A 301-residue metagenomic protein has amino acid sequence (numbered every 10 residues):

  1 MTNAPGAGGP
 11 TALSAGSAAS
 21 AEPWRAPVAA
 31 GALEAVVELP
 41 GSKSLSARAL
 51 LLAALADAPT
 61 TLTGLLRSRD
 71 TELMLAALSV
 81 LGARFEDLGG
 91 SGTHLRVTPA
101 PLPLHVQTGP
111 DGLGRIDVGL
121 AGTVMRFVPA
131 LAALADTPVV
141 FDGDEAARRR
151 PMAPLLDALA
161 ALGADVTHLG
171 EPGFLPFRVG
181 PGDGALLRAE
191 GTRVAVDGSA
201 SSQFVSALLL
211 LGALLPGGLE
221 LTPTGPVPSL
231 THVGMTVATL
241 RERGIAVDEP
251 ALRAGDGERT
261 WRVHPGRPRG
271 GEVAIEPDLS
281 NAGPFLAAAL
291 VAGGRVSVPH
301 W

Functional and structural regions predicted by a protein language model:
M1-W301: Structural preference for solvent-exposed beta-strand-turn elements and adjacent flexible terminal/loop segments within
